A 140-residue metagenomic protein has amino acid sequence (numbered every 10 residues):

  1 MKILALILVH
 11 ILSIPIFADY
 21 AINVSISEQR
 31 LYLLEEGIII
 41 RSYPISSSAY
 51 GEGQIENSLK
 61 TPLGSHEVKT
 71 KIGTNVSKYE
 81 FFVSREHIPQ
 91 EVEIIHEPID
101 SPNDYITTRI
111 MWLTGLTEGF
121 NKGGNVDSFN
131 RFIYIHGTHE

Functional and structural regions predicted by a protein language model:
M1-H10: Sec-dependent signal peptide recognition, specifically the positively charged N-region followed immediately by
D19-N130: Gly/Pro-biased beta-strand-loop elements
H136: Histidine-centered active-site/metal-ligand motif
H139: Short, histidine-centered active-site or binding-site loop motifs used for metal coordination, general acid-base
